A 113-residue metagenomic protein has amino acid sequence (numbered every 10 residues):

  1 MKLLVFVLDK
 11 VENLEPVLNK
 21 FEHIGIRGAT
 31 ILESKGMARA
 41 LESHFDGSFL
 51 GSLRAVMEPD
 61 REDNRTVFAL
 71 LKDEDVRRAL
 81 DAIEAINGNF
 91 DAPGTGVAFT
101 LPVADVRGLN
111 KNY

Functional and structural regions predicted by a protein language model:
M1-Y113: Positively charged, small/polar-rich N-terminal and surface patches that mediate targeting and assembly and bind
